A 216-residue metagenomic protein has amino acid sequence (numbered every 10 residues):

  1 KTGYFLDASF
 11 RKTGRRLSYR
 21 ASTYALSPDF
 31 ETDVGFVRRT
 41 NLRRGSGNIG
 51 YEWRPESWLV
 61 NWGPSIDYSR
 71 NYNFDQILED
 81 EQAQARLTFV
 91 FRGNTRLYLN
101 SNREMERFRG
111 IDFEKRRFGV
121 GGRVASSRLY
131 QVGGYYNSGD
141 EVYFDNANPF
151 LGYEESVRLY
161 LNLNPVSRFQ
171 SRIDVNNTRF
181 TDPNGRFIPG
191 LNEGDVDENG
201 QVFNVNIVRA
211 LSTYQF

Functional and structural regions predicted by a protein language model:
T2-F216: Exposed, low-structure sequence patches enriched in small/polar residues
